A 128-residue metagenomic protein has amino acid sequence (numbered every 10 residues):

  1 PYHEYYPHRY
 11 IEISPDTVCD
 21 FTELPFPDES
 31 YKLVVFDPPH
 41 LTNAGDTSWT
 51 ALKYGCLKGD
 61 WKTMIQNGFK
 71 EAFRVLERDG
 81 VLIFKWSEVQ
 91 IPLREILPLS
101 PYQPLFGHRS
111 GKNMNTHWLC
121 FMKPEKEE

Functional and structural regions predicted by a protein language model:
P1-E128: Class I S-adenosyl-L-methionine-dependent methyltransferase catalytic core
